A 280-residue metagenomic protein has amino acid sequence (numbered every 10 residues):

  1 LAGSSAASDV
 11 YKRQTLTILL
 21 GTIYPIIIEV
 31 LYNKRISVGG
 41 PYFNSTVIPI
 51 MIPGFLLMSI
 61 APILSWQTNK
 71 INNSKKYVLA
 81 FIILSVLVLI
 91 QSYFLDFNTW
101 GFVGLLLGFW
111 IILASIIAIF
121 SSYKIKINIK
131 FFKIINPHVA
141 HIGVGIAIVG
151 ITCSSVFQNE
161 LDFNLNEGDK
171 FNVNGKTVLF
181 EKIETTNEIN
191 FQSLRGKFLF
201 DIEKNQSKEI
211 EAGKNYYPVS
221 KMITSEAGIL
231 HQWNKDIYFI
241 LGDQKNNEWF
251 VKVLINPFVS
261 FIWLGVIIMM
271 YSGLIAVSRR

Functional and structural regions predicted by a protein language model:
L1-A7, Y11: Single conserved hydrophobic/aromatic residue that forms the stacking wall/gate of nucleotide- or nucleobase-binding
S4, I71-L79, F97-F102, I127-G143: Membrane-interfacial entry segments at the cytosolic side of transmembrane helices
S8-D9, R35-M51, K252-N256: Short aromatic-rich membrane-water interface segments that cap or initiate transmembrane helices in multi-pass membrane
D9-L19, G143-A147: Hydrophobic alpha-helical membrane-insertion segments
T17, Y24, P53-L56, I63 (+7 more regions): Residues within alpha-helical transmembrane segments of multi-pass membrane proteins, especially transporters, ion
L19-Y32: Membrane-helix interface motif
Y42-Y123: Membrane-embedded alpha-helical segments of integral membrane proteins
S85, N136, G145-R280: Accessory, solvent-exposed terminal regions and/or long lumenal/extracellular loops of proteins
